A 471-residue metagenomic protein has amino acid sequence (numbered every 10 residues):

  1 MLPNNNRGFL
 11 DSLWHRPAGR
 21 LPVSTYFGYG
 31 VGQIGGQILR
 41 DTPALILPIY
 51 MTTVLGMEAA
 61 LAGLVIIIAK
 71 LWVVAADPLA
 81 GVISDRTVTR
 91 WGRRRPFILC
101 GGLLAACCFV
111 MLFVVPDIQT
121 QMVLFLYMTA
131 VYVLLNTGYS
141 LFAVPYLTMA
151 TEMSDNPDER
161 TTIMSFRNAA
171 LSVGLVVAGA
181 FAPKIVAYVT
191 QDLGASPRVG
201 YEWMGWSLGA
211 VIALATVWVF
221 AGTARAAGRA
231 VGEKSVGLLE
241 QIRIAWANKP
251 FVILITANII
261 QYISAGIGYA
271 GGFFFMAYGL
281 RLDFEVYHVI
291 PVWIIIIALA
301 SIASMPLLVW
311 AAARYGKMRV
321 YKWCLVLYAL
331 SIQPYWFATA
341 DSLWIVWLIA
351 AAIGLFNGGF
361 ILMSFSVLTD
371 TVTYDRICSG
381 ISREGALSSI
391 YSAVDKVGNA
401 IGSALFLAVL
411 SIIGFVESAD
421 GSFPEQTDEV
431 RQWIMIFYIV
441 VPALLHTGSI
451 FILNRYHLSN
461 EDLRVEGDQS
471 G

Functional and structural regions predicted by a protein language model:
L2-G471: Membrane-embedded alpha-helical bundles of multi-pass transporters/translocases, especially carrier/permease families
